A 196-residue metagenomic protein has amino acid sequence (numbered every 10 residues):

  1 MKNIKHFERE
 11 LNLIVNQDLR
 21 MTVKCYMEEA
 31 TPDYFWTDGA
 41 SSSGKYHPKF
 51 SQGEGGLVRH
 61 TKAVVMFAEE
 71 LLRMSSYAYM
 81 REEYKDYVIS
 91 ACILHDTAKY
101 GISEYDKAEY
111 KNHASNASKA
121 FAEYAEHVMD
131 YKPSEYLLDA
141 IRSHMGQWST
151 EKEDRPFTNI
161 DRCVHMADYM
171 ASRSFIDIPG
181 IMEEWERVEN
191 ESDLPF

Functional and structural regions predicted by a protein language model:
M1-I102: Acidic/His-rich, divalent-metal-binding segments that scaffold phosphate/diphosphate chemistry
D18, A68, L72-S75, G101 (+4 more regions): Short, well-ordered alpha-helical segments in soluble proteins
H60, H95, H113-A114, H144-M145: Histidine-centered active-site/metal-ligand motif
V64-A68, Y110-H127: An active-site-proximal "capping" alpha-helix that borders the catalytic cofactor pocket
Y79, V88, V128-E186: Histidine/acidic-rich helix-loop-helix segments that form or flank divalent-metal centers in metalloenzyme catalytic
E104-E109: Metal-dependent catalytic cores of enzymes that make or break cyclic nucleotides and related phosphoester linkages
S192-F196: Short acidic DE-rich linear segments
